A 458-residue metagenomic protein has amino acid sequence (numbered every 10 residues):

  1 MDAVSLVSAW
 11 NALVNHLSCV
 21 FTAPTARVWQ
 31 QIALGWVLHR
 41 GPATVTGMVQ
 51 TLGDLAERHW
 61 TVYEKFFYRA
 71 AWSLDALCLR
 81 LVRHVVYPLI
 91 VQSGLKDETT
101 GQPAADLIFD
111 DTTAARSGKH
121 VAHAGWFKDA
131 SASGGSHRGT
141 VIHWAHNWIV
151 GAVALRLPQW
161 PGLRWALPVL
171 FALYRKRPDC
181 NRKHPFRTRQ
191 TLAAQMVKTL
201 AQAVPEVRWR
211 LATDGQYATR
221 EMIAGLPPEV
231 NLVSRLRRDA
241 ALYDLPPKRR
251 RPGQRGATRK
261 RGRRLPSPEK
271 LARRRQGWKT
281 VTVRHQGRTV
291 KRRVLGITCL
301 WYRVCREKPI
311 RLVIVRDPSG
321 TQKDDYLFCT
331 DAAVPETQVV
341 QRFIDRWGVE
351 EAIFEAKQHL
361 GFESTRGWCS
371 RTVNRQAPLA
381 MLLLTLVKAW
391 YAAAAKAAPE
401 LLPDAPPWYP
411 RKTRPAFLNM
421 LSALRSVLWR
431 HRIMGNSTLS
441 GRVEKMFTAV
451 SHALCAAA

Functional and structural regions predicted by a protein language model:
M1-L17, T25, K119-H120, L163-A458: Single, function-defining residue in the core of a domain
D2-Y68: Gly/serine-rich nucleotide phosphate-binding loop at the start of the catalytic core of nucleotide/ADP-ribose-handling
V28, R40-T44, R58-V62, W72-L81 (+4 more regions): Generic alpha-helix structural propensity
W36, V49-G53, H120-H123, V204 (+1 more regions): Hydrophobic/basic alpha-helical segments enriched in Actinobacteria
V37, L52, F66-D75, S136 (+3 more regions): Short secondary-structure transition/capping motifs
M48, G151, L382: A residue-level signal for conserved active-site and pocket-lining positions in enzyme catalytic cores
T51, P88, Q92, Q195-A203: A generic secondary-structure signal
R69-A172, G296-T298: Active-site-proximal, Lys/Arg-enriched surface segment that forms a nucleic-acid-binding/basic interface patch
